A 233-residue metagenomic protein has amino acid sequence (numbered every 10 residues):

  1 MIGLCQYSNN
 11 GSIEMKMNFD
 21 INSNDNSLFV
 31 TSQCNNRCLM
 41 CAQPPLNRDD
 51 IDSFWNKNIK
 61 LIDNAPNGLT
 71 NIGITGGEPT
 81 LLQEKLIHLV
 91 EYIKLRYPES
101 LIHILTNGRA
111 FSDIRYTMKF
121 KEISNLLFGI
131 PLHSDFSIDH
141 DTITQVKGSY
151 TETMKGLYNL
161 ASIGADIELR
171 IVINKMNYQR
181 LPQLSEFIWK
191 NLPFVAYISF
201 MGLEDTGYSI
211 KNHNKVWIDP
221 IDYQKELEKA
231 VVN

Functional and structural regions predicted by a protein language model:
M1-D20, N24: Flexible, acidic/Gly-rich N-terminal and inter-domain linker regions that tether and position cofactor-handling modules
Y7-N10, L39, Q83-E84: Short N-terminal helix/helix-N-cap motif within the alpha/beta-hydrolase-1
N18-W55: Canonical Radical SAM [4Fe-4S] cluster-binding loop centered on the CxxxCxxC motif and its immediate flanking residues
A42, V90-L95, M118-K121, L157-A161 (+1 more regions): Surface-exposed amphipathic alpha-helices with a cationic face
A42-S53, N67-L82, K94-S112, K121-M154 (+2 more regions): Core AdoMet radical
Q83-E91, S112-F120, Q179-F187: Distinct, well-ordered alpha-helical segments
L127, T151-H213, P220-N233: Conserved C-terminal portion of the radical SAM core fold that forms the substrate/S-adenosylmethionine-binding
D139-I143, S209-N214: Short acidic, glycine/proline-rich loop/turn micro-motifs
